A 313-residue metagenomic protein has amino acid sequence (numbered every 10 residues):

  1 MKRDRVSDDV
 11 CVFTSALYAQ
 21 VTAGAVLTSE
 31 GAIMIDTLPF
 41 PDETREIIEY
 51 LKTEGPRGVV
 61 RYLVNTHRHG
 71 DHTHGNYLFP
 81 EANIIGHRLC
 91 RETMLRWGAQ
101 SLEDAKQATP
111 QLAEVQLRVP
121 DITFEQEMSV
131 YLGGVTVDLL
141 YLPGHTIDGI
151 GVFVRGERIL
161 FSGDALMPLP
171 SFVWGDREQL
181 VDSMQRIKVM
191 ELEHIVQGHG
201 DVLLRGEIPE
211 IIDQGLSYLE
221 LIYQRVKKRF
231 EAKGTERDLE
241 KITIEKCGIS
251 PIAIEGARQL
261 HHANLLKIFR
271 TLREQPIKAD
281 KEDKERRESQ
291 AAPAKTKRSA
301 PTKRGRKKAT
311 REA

Functional and structural regions predicted by a protein language model:
M1-R3, D121-V137: Short, conserved active-site entrance elements at the starts or edges of catalytic domains
K2-E49, G151-D164: Conserved beta-strand hairpin/beta-sheet module of binuclear metal-dependent hydrolase folds, prominently
R5-V10, Q107-A113, G133-T136: Short Pro/Gly-enriched beta-strand edge/turn motifs at strand-loop
D9, V26, D36, L51 (+9 more regions): Divalent metal-coordination and catalytic microenvironments
A32, P39-P41, S129, T136-Y223: Metallo-beta-lactamase
E43-R45, E49-S129: Active-site HxH/HxHxD metal-binding segment of metal-dependent hydrolases
V189-M190, R205-A313: Accessory terminal helices/loops
